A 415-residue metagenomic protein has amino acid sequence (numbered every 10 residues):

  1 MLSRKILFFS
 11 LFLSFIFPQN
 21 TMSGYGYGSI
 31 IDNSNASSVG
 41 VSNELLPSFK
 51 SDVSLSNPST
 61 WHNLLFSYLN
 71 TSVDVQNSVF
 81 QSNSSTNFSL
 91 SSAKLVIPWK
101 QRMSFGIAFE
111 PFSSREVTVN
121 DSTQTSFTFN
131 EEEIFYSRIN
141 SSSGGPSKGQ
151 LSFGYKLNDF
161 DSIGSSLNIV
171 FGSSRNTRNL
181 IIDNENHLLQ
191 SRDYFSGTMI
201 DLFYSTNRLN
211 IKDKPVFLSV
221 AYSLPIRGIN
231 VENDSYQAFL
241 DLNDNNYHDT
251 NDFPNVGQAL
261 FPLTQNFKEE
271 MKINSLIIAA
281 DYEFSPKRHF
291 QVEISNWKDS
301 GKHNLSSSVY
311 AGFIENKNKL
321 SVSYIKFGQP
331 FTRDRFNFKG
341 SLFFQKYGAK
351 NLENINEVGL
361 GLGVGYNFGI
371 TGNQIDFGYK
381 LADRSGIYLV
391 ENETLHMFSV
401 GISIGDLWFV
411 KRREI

Functional and structural regions predicted by a protein language model:
M1-L2: N-terminal secretory signal peptides that target proteins for export/translocation
K5-F15: Sec-dependent N-terminal signal peptides
F17-P111: N-terminal, post-signal peptide beta-strand-biased segments of exported outer-membrane/organellar beta-barrel and other
Q19-V39, R102-I415: Outer-membrane beta-barrel porins/channels
